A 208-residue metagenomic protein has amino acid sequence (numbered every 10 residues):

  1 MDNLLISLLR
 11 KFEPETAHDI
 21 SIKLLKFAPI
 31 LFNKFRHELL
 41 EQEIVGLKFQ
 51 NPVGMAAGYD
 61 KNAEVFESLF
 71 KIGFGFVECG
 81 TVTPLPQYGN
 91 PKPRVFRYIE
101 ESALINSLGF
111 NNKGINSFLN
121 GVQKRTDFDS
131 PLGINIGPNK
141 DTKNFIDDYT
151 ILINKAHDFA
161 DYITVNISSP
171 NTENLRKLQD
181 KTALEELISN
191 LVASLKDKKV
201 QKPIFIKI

Functional and structural regions predicted by a protein language model:
M1-I208: Flavin-dependent oxidoreductase catalytic cores
